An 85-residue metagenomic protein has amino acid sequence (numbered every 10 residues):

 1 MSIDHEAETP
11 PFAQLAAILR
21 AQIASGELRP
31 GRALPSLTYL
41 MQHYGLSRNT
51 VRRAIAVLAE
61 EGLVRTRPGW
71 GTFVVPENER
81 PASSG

Functional and structural regions predicted by a protein language model:
M1-L46, R53-A56, E60-R65, W70 (+1 more regions): Extreme N-terminal segment that seeds HTH/winged-HTH DNA-binding domains in transcriptional regulators
